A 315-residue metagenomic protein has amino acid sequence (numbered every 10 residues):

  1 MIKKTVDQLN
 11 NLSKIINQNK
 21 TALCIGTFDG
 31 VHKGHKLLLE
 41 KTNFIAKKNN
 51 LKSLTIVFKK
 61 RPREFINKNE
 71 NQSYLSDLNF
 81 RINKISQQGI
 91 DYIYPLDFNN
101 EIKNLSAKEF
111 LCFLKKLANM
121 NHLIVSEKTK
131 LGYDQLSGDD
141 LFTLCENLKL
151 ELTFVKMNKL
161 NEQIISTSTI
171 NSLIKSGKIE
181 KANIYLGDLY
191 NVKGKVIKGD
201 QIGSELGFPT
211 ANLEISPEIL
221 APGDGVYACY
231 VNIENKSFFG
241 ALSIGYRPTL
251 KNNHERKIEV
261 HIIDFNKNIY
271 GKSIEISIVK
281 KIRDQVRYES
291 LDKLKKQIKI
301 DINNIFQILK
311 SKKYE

Functional and structural regions predicted by a protein language model:
I2-K3, I93, L152, I276: Generic structural signal for residues in well-ordered beta-strands
I2-S13, Y94: Short acidic-hydrophobic, aromatic-tinged amphipathic segments that line or gate anion-handling sites
L12-D77: N-terminal catalytic cores of NTP/NDP-binding nucleotidyl/phosphoryl-transfer enzymes
H32, I85, L123, A182 (+2 more regions): Residue-level signal for inorganic ion chemistry
N50-L54, Y92, E151: Residues at the starts of beta-strands that form the adenosine-phosphate
E64-L148: N-terminal Rossmann-like or analogous alpha/beta NTP/dinucleotide-binding catalytic cores that position adenine
N147-S243: Glycine-rich, Lys/Arg-enriched anion-binding loops that position phosphate/diphosphate groups for phosphoryl
G199-E315: Phosphate/ribose-recognition catalytic cores of enzymes acting on nucleotide-derived substrates
